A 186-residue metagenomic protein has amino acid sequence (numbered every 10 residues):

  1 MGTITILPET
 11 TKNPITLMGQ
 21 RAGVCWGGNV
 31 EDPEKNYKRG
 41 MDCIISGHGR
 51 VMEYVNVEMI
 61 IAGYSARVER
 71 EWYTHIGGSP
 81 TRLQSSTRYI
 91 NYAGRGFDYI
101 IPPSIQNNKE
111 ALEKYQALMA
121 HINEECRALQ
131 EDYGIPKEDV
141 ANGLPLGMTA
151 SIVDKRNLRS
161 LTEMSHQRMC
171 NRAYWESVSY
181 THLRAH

Functional and structural regions predicted by a protein language model:
M1-R184: Family-specific signature for flavin-dependent thymidylate synthase
